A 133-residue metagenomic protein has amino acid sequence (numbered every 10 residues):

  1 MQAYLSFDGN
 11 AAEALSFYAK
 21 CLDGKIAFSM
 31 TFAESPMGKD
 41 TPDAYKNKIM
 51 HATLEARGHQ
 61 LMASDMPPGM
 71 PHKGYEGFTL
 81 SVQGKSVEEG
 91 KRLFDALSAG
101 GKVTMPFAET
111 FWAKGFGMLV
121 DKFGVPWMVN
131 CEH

Functional and structural regions predicted by a protein language model:
M1-Q2, Y75-T79: Short, solvent-exposed beta-strand edge segments and adjacent coil->beta transition regions
M1-Y4, P106: Conserved "turn/edge" positions that cap or connect secondary-structure elements within repeat/scaffolded domains
A3, E13-A14, T41, G90 (+2 more regions): A general marker of short, structured functional hotspots
L5-G58: Core segments of cupin and vicinal oxygen chelate
A27-M30, K48, T53-E55, M62-K73 (+1 more regions): Vicinal oxygen chelate
